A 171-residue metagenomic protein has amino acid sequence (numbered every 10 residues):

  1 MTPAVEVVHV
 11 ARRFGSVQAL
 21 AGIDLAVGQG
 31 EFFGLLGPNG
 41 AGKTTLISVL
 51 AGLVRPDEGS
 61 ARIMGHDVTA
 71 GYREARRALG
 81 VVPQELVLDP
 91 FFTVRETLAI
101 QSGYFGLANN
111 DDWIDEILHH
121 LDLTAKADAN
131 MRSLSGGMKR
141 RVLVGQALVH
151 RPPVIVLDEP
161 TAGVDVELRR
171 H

Functional and structural regions predicted by a protein language model:
A51: Helix-to-loop junction immediately C-terminal to a conserved catalytic motif
G59-A70, E74-A75: Conserved ABC transporter NBD signature motif
A99, G103-K126: Conserved ABC ATPase "signature" region
N130-L134: Conserved ABC ATPase signature
R151: Conserved catalytic motifs of ABC-family nucleotide-binding domains
I155-D158: Catalytic Walker B motif of ABC-type/P-loop ATPase nucleotide-binding domains
